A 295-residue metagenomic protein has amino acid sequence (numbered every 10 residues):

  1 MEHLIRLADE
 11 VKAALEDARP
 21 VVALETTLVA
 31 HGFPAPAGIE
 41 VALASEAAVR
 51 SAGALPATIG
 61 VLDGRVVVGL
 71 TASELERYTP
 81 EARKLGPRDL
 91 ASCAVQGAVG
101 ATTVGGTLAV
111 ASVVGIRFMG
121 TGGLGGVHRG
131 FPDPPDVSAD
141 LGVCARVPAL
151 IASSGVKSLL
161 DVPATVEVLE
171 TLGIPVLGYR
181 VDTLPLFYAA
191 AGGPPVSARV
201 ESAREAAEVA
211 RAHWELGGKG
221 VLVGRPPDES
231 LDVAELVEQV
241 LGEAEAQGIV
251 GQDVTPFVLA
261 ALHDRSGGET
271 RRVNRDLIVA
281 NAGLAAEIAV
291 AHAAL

Functional and structural regions predicted by a protein language model:
M1-A18: N- or domain-start disorder-to-order transition segments that initiate the globular core
A13-D17, V21-V22, S51, V110-V113 (+6 more regions): Solvent-exposed alpha-helices and their adjacent loops that cap or buttress functional pockets in soluble metabolic
V22-L24, A57-V61, G100, F118-G123 (+5 more regions): General beta-strand structural signal in soluble alpha/beta enzymes
T26, H31-F33, G38-C93, E215-E229 (+1 more regions): Glycine-rich nucleotide/cofactor/substrate-binding loop typically near the N-terminus or early in the first domain
T71-P148: Divalent-metal (Mg2+/Mn2+/Ca2+)-assisted nucleotide/phosphate chemistry catalytic cores
A101-T103, P132-A145, A149-E170, E201-E208: Active-site glycine-rich loop that binds ribose-phosphate moieties when present
Y188-W214: Anionic-ligand binding region
H213, G217-A280: A C-terminal functional module that forms or caps the active site or interfaces directly with catalytic machinery
